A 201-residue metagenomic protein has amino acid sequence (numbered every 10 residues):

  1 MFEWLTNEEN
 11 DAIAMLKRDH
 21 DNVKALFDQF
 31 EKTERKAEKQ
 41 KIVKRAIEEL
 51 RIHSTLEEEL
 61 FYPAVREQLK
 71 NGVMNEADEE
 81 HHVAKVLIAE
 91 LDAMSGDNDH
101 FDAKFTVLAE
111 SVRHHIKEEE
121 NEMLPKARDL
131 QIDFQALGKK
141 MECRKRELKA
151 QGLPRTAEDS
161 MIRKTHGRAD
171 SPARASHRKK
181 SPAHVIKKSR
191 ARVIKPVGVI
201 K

Functional and structural regions predicted by a protein language model:
M1-K201: Small-residue-biased structural context
